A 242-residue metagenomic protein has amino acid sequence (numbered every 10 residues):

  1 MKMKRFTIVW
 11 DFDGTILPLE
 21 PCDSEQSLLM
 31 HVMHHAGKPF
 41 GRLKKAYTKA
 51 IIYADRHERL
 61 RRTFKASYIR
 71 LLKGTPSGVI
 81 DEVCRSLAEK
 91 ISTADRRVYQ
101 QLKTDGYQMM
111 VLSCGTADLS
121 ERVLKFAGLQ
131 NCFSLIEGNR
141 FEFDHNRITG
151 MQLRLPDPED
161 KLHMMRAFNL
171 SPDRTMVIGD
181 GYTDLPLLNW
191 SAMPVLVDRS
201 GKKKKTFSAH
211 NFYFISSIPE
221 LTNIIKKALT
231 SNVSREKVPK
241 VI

Functional and structural regions predicted by a protein language model:
K4-C22, L188: Asp-based phosphoryl-transfer active-site loop
L19, S113-C114, P172-Y213: Acidic, Mg2+-coordinating phosphoryl-transfer loop and its flanking beta/alpha structural elements, shared across
P21-C22, L28-Q108: A metal-dependent, Asp-based hydrolase signature
V98-A127, F133-N139: Substrate-recognition element of Asp-dependent hydrolases with the DxDx(T/V) motif
L129-L155: Histidine/lysine/aspartate-rich catalytic loop segments that bind and position anionic ligands
E137-F143, R199-K203, I218-E220: Short, acidic/turn-prone active-site loops that include or flank metal/cofactor- and phosphate-binding residues
L153-L170: Short loop-to-alpha-helix "cap/lid" segments that border enzyme active sites across diverse enzyme classes
N211-L221: Short acidic-hydrophobic, aromatic-tinged amphipathic segments that line or gate anion-handling sites
